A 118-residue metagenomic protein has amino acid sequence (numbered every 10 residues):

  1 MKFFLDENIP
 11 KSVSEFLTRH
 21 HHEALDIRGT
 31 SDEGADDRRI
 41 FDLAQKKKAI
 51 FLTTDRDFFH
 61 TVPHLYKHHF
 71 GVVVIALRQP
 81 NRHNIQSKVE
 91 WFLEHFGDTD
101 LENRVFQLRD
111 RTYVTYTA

Functional and structural regions predicted by a protein language model:
K2-I50: N-terminal first-folded block
K11, F58-H60, V114: Glycine-rich nucleotide phosphate-binding loop and flanking beta-alpha elements of Rossmann-like dinucleotide-binding
L43-A44, H68-V72: Short, hinge-like loop/turn segments at secondary-structure boundaries
Q45-V62: Acidic, metal-binding active-site segment of PIN/NYN-like and related structure-specific nucleases
P63-K67: Glycine-rich loop at the start of a catalytic domain that most often binds anionic cofactors/ligands
F70-V72, L77-V114: C-terminal structural segments of small proteins and small subunits
T117-A118: Short, C-terminally biased terminal segments at protein or domain edges
